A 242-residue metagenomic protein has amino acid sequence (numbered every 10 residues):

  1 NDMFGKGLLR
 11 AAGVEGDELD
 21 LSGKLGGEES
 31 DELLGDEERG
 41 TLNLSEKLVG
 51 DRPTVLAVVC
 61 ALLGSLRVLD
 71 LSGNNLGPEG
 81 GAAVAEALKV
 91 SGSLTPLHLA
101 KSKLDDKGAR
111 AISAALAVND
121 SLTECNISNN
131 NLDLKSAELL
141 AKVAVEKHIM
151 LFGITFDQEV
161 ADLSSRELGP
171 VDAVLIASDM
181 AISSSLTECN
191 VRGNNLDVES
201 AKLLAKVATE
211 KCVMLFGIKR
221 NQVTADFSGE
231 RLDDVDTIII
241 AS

Functional and structural regions predicted by a protein language model:
N1-S242: Leucine-rich tandem repeat or coiled-coil scaffolds
